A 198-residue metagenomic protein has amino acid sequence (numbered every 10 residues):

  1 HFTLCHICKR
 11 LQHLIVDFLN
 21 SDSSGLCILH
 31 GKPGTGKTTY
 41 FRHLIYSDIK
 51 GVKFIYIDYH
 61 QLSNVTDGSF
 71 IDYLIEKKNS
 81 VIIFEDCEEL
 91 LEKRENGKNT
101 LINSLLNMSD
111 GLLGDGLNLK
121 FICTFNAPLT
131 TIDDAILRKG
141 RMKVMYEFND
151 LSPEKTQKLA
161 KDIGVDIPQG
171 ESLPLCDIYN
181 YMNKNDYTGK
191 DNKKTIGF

Functional and structural regions predicted by a protein language model:
H1-N20: N-terminal pre-Walker A segment at the start of P-loop NTPase domains
S24-F41: Walker A/P-loop nucleotide-binding motif
C27, I55, I82-E85: Hydrophobic positions in the central parallel beta-sheet of the AAA+
R42-D48: A conserved segment at the C-terminal end of the G1
D48-K77, N99: Short glycine-rich substrate-engagement loop in P-loop NTPases that contacts/grips substrate
K53, K77-V81, D115-I122: Loop/turn-to-beta-strand initiation segments
D72, A135, K139-F198: C-terminal alpha-helical "lid" subdomain
E88-R138, V144: Conserved catalytic/switch belt of AAA+ P-loop NTPases
